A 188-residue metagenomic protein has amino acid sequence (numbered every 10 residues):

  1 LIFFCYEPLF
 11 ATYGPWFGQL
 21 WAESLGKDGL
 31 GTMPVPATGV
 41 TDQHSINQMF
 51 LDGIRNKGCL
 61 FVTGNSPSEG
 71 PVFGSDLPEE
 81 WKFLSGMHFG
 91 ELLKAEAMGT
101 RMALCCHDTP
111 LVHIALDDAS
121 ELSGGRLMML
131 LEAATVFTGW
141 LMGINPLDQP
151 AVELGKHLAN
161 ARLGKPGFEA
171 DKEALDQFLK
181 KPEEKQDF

Functional and structural regions predicted by a protein language model:
L1-F188: A SIS-like phosphosugar-recognition module
